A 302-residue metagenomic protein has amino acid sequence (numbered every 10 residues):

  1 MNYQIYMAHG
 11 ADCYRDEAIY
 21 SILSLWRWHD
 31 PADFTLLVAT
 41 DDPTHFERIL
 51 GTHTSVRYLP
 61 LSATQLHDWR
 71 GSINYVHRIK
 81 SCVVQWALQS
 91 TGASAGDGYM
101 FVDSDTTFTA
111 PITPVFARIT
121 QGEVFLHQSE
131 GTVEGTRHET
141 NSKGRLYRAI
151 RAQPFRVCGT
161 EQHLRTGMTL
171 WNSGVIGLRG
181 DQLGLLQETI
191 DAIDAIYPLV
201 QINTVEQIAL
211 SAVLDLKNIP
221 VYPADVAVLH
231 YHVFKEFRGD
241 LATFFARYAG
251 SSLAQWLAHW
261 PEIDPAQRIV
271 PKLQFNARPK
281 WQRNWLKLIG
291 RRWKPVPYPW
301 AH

Functional and structural regions predicted by a protein language model:
M1-H302: Glycosyltransferase catalytic domains, chiefly GT-A lineage
